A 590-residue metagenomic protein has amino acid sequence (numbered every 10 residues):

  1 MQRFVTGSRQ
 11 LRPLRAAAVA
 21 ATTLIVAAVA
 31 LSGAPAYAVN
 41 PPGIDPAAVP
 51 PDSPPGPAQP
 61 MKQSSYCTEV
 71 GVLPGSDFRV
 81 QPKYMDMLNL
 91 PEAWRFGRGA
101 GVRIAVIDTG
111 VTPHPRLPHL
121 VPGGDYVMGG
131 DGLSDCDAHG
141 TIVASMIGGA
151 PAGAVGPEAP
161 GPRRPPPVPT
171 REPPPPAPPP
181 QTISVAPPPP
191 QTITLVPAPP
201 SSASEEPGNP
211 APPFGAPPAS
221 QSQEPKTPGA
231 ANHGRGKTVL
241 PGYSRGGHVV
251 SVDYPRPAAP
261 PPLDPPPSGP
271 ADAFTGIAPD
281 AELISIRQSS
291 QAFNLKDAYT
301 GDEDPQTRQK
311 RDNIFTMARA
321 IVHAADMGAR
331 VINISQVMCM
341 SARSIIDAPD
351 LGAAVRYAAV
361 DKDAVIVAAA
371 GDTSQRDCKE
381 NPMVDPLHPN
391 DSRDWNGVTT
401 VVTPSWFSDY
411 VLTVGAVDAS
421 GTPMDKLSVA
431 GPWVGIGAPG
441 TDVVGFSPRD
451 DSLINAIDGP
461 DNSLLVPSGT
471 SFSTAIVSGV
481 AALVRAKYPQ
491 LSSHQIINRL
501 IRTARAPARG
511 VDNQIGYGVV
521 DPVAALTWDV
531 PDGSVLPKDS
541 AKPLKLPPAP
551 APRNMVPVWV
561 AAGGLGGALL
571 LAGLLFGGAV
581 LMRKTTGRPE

Functional and structural regions predicted by a protein language model:
M1-N40, G564-M582: Secretory targeting and sorting signals
D45, P54-R311, D326: Active-site core segment of subtilase-fold serine proteases
A100-I104, P279-I284, D326-I332, V360-I366 (+2 more regions): Loop/turn elements at helix/coil->beta-strand transitions in domains of secreted/extracellular proteins
D108, N390-A482: Extracellular S/T/G-rich loop segment that most often corresponds to the catalytic His/Ser-adjacent loop
T109-P113, Y126-V127, A152-G153, S289-F293 (+7 more regions): Solvent-exposed loop/turn segments at secondary-structure junctions within structured extracellular/periplasmic domains
A144-I147, D377-C378, F472-P489: Short, small-residue alpha-helix embedded
P178, G208, T227, Y488-E590: C-terminal subdomain of the subtilisin-like protease fold in secreted/lumenal serine endopeptidases
E206, A292-T403, S463-S468, F472: Substrate-binding/access-modulating region of protease and related hydrolase catalytic domains
